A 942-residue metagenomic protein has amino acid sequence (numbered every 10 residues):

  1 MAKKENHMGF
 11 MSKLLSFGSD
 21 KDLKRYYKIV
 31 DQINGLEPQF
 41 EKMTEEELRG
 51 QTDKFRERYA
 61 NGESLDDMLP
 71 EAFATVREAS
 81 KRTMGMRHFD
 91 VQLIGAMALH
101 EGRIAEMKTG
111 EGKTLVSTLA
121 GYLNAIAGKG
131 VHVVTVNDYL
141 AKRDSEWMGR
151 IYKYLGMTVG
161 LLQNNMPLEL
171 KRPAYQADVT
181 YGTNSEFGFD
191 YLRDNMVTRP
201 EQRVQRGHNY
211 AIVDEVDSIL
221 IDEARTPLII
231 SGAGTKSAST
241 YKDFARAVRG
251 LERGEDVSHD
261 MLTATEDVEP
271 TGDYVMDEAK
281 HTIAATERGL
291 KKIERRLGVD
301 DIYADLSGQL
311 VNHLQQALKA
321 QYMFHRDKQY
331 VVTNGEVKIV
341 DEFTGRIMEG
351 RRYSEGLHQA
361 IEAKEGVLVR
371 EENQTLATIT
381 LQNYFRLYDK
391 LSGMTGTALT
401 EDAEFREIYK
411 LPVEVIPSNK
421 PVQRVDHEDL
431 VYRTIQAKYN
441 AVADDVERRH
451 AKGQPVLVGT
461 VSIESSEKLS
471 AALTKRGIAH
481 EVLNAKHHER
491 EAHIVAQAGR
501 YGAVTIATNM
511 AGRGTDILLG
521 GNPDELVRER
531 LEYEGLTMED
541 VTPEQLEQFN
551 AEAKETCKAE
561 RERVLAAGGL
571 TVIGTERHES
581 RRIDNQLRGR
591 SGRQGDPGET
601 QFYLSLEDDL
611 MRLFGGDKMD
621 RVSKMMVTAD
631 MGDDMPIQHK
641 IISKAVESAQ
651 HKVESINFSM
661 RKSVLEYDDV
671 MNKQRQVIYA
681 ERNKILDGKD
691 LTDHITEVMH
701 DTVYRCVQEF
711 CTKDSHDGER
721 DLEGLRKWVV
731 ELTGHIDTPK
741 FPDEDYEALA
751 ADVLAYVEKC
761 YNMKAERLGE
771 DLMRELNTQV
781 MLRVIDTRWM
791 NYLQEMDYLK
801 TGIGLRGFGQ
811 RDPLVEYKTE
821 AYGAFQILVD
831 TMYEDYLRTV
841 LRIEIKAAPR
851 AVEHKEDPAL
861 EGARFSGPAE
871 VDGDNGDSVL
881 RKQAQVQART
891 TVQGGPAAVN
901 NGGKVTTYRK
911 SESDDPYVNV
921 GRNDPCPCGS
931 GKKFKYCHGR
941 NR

Functional and structural regions predicted by a protein language model:
A2-D630, A680, E697, D701: Conserved P-loop NTPase motor core
F10, E401, Q454, G502-T505 (+5 more regions): Generic detector of short, well-ordered, non-transmembrane alpha-helical segments enriched in hydrophobic residues
S117, V442, K910-S913, G921: Active-site-adjacent structural elements in folded domains
Y330-K338, T344-R351, L565, I573 (+4 more regions): Extended, charged helical/alpha-beta scaffold domains that provide interaction surfaces
V458, I506, W789, F825 (+2 more regions): Hydrophobic, well-ordered secondary-structure elements that form the walls of internal hydrophobic environments
P916-K935, G939: Short Cys/His-rich zinc-binding micro-motifs
R942: Histidine-centered nuclease catalytic patch
